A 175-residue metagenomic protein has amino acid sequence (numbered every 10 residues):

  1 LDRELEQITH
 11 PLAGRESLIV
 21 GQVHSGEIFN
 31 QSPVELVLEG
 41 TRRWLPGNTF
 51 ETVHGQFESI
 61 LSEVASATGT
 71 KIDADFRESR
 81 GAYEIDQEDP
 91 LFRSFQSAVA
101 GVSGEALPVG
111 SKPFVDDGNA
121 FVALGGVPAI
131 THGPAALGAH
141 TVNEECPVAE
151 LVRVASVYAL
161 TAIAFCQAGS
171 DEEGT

Functional and structural regions predicted by a protein language model:
L1-T175: Metal-dependent amide/peptide-bond hydrolase catalytic core, centered on the "pita-bread" metallohydrolase fold
